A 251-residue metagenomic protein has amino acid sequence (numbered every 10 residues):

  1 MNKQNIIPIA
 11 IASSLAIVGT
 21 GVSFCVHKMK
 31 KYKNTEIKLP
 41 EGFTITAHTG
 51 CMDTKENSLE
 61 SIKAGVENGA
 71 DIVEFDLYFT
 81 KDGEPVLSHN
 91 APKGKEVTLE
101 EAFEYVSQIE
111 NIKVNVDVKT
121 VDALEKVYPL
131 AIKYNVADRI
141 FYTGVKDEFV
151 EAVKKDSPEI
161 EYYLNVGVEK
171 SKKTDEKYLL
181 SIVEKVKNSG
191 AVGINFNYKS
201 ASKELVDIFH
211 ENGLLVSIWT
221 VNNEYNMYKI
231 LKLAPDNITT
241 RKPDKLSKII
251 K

Functional and structural regions predicted by a protein language model:
N2-K251: Phosphate-group recognition and catalysis centered on beta-loop-alpha active-site segments
